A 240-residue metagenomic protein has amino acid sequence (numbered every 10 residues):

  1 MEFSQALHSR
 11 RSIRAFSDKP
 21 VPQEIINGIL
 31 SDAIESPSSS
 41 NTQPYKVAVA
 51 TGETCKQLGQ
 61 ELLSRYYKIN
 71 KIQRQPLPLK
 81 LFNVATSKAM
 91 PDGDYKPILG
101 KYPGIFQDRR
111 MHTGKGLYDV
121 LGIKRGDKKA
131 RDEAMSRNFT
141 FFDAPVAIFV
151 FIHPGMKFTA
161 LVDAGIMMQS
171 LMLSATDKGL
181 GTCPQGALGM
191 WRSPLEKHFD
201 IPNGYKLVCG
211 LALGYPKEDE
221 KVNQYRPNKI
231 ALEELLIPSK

Functional and structural regions predicted by a protein language model:
M1-K240: Acidic, surface-exposed loops and disordered segments
